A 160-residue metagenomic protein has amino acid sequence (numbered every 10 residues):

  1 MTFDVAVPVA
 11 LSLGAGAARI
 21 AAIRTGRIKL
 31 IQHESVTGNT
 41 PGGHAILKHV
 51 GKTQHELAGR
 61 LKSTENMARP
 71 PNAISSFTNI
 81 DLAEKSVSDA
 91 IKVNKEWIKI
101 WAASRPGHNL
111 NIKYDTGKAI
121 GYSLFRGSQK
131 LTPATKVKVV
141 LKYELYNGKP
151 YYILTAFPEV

Functional and structural regions predicted by a protein language model:
M1-R27: Hydrophobic, membrane-inserting alpha-helical segments
D4-V7, H33-N39, A119-I120: Compositionally biased, intrinsically disordered low-complexity regions used as flexible
L11-A15, V50-Q54, K92: Sec-exported extracytoplasmic/periplasmic mature domains
I20, T25-I28, V50, P70 (+1 more regions): Positively charged, low-complexity intrinsically disordered regions
K29-M67: Extracytoplasmic/periplasm-facing segments of secreted or lipoprotein envelope proteins
Q54-V160: Functional cores of ribonucleases/endoribonucleases
